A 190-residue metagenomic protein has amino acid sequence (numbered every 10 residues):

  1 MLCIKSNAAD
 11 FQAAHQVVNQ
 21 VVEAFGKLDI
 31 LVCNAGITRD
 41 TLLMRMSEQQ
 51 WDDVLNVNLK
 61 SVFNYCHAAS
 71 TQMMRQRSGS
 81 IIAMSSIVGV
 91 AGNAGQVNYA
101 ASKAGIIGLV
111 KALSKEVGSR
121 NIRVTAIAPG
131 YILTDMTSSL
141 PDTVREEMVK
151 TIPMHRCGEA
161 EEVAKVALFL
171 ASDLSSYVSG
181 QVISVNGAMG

Functional and structural regions predicted by a protein language model:
K5-Q16, E48, E161-E162: The beta1-alpha1 cofactor-binding region of Rossmann-like NAD(H)/NADP(H)-dependent oxidoreductases
L42-L43, Q50-L55, T137, M148: Substrate-binding pocket helix/loop in short-chain dehydrogenase/reductase
M46, G92-A100, A112: Active-site loop-to-helix junction immediately N-terminal to the catalytic Tyr of the SDR YXXXK motif in Rossmann-fold
C66, S102, V110: Active-site helix of classical SDR
T71, K115-S119, S176: Alpha-helical segment proximal to the catalytic Tyr-Lys
S86: Residue(s) in the substrate-gating loop at a strand-loop-helix junction that position the organic substrate next
A126, K150-L174, V178, V185-G187: C-terminal helical subdomain
